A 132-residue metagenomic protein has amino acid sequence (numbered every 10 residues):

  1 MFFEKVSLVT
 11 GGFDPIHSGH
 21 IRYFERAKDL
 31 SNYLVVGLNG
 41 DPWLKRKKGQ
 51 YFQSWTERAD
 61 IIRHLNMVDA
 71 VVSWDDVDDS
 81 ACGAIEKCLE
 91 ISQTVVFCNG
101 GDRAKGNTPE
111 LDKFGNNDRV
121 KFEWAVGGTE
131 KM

Functional and structural regions predicted by a protein language model:
M1-M132: Nucleotidyltransferase catalytic core that binds NTPs
